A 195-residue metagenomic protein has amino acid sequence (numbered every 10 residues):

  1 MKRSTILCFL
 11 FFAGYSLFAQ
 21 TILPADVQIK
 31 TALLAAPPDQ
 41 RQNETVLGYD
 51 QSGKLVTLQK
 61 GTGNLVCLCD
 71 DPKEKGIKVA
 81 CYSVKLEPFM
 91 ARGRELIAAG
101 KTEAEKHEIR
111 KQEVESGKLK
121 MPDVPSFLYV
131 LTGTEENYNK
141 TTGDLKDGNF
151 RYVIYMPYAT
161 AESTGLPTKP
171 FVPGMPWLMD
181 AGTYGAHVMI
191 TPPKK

Functional and structural regions predicted by a protein language model:
S4-A13: Sec-dependent N-terminal signal peptides
Y15-T21: Sec/Tat signal peptide C-region and signal peptidase I cleavage site
T21-K195: Primary mode marks residue(s) on the alpha4-beta5-alpha5 output face of response regulator receiver
